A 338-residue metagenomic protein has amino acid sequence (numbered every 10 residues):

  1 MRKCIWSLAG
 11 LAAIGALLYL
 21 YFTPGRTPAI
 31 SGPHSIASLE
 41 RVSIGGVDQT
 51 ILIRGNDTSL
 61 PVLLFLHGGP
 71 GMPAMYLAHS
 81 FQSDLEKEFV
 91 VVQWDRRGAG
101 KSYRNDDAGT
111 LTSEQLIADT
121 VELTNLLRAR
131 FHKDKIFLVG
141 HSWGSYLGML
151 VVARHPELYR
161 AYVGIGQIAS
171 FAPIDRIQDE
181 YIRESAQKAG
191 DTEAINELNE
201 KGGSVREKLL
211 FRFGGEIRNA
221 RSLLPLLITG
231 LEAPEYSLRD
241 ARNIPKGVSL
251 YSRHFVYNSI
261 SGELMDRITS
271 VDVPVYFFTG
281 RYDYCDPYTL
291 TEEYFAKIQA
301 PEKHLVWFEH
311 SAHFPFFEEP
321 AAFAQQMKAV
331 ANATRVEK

Functional and structural regions predicted by a protein language model:
L60-G69: Short beta-strand element of the alpha/beta-hydrolase
P73-Q82: The serine-hydrolase catalytic nucleophile loop
L85-R104: Conserved alpha/beta-hydrolase
Q115-K135: Conserved acidic catalytic loop of the alpha/beta-hydrolase fold
K133-R176: Conserved hydrolase catalytic core segment
A189-D266, S270-V273: Alpha/beta-hydrolase
Y284-L290: Conserved alpha/beta-hydrolase "acid-adjacent" motif
S311-P320, A324: Catalytic histidine-centered segment of alpha/beta-hydrolase-like enzymes
